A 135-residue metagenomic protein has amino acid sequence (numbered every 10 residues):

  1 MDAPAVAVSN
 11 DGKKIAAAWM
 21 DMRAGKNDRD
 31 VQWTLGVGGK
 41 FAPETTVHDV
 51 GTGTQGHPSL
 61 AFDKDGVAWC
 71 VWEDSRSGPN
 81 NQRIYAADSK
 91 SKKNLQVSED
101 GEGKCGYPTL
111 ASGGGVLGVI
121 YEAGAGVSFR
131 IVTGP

Functional and structural regions predicted by a protein language model:
M1-P135: Extracellular, repeat-based ectodomains that mediate carbohydrate processing or recognition
